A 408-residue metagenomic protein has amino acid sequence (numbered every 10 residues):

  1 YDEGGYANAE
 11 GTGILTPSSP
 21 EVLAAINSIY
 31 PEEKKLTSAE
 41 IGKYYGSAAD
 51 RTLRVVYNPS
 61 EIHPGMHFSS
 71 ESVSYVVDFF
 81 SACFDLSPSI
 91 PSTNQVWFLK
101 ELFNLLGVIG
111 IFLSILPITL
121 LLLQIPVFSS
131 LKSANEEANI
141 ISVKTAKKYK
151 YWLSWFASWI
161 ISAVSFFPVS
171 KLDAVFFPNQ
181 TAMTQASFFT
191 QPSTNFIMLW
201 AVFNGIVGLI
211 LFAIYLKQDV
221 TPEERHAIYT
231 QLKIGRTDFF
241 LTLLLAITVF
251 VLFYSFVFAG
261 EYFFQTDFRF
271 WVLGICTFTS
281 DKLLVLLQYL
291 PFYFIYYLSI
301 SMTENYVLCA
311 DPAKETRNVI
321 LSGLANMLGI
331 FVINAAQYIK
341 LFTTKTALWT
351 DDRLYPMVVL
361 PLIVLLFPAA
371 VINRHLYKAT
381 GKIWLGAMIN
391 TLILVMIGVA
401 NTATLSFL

Functional and structural regions predicted by a protein language model:
Y1-W97: Soluble extramembrane regions of membrane proteins in the secretory/endomembrane system
V56, H67, V77-F79, C83 (+3 more regions): Broad hydrophobic/π-residue packing in well-ordered secondary structure
P64, F68, L106, G110 (+1 more regions): Conserved aromatic-histidine-acidic binding/catalytic patches
N94-Q95, E136-I140, G386, N390: Residue-level signal for alpha-helical context at structural boundaries
N94-V108: Juxtamembrane/start-of-transmembrane alpha-helix segments at the extracytoplasmic/lumenal side of membrane anchors
G110-A157: Juxtamembrane interface at the cytosolic side of transmembrane helices
L153-L408: Alpha-helical transmembrane segments of integral membrane proteins
